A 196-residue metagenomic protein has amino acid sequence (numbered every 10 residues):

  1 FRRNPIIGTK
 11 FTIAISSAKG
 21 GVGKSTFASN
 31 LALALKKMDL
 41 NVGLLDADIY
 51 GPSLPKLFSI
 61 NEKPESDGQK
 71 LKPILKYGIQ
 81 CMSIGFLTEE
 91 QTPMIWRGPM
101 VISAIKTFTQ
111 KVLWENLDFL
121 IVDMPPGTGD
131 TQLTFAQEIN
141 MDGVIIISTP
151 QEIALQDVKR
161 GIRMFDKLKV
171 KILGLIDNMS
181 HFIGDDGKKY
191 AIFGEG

Functional and structural regions predicted by a protein language model:
F1-A18: Extreme N-terminal, non-catalytic leader segments that precede Walker-type/kinase nucleotide-binding cores
T9, G20, D46, L54 (+5 more regions): Residue-level signature of catalytic and energy-coupling elements of molecular machines, predominantly ATP/GTP-dependent
K24: Conserved lysine of the Walker
F27, L31: Hydrophobic positions on the alpha1 helix immediately C-terminal to the Walker A/P-loop
A32, K36, A136: Gly/Ala-rich phosphate-binding loop of Rossmann-like dinucleotide-binding domains, activating on the conserved
N41-W96, I102, T109-Q110: Phosphate-binding loop that captures ATP/GTP phosphates
T88-F135: Phosphate-binding/switch loop-helix module in NTP-utilizing enzymes
D118-F119, P125-G196: Conserved catalytic-core segment of NTP-binding enzymes
